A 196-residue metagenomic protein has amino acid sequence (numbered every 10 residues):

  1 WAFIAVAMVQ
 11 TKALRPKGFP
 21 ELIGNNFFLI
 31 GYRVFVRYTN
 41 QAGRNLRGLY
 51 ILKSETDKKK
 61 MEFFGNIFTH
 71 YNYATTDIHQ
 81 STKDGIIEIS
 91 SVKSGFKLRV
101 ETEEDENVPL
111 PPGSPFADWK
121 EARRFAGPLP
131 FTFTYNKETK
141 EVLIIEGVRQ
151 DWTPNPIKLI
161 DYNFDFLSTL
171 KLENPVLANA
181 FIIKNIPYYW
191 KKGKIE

Functional and structural regions predicted by a protein language model:
W1-Y32: Glycine/small-residue-rich interface belts in oligomeric ring/scaffold proteins and their assembly partners
G31-E196: Internal, well-folded beta-alpha domain core
